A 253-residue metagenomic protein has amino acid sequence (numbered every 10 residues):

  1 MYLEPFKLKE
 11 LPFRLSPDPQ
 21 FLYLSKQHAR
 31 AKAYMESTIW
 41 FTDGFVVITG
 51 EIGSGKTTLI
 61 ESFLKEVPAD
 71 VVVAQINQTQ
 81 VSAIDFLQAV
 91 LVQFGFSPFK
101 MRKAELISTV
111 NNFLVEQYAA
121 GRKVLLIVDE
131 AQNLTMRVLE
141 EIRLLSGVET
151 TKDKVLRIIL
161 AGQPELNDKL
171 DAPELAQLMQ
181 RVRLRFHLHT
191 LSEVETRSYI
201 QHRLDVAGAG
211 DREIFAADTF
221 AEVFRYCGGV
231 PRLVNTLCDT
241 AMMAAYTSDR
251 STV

Functional and structural regions predicted by a protein language model:
M1-T42: A short, basic N-terminal segment
L8-P12, D70-V72, V81-K100: Conserved NTP-binding/hydrolysis module of P-loop NTPases
F41-S62, T79: Walker A/P-loop nucleotide-binding motif
S62-E66, L166-R181, T190: Short regulatory helix/loop adjacent to the ATP-binding pocket of P-loop NTPases
I76-Q80, L170, R183-T196: Conserved AAA+ ATPase "SRH/arginine-finger" region at the nucleotide-binding site
A104-N111, K123, Y199, D211-Y226: Short conserved motifs of the RecA-like P-loop NTPase core
N112-V115, A119-L160, P173: Conserved Walker B catalytic segment
G121, Y226-D239, T252: The conserved phosphate-sensing helix
